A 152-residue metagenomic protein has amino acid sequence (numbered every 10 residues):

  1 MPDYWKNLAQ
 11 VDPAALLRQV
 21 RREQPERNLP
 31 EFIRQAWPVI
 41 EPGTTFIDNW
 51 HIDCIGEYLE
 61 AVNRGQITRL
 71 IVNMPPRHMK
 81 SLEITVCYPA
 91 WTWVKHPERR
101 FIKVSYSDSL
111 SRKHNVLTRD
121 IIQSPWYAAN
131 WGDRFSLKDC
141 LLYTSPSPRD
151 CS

Functional and structural regions predicted by a protein language model:
M1-I67: N-terminal accessory segments
P2-W5, V11-A14, N73, R77-S81 (+3 more regions): Catalytic cores of transferase enzymes with a strong primary signal for eukaryotic protein kinases
L70: Conserved beta-strand position immediately N-terminal to the Walker
N73-P75, K80-W126: Conserved P-loop
W126-L142: Short mixed-charge
Y143-S152: Single conserved hydrophobic/aromatic residue that forms the stacking wall/gate of nucleotide- or nucleobase-binding
